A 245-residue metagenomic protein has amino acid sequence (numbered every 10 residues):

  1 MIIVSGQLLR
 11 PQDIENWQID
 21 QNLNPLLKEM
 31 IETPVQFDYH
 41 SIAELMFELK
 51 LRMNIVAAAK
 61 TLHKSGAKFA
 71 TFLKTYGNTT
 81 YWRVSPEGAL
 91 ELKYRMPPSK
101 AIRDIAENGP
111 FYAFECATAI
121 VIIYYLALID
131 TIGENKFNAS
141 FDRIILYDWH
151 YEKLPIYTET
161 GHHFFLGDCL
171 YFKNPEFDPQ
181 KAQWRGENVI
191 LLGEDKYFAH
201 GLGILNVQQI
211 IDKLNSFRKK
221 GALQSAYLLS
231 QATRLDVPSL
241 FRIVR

Functional and structural regions predicted by a protein language model:
M1-C169, K173-Q183, L192-R245: Cysteine-nucleophile amide-bond enzymes
G186: Extracellular structured ligand-interaction cores
